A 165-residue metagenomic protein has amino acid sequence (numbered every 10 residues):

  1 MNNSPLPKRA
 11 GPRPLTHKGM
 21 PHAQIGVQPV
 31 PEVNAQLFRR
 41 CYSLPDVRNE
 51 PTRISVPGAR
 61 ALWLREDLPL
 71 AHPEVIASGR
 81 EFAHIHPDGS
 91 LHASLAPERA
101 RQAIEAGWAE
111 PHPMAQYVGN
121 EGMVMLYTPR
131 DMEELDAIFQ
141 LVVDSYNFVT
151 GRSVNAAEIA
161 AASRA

Functional and structural regions predicted by a protein language model:
M1-A165: Charge-dense, helix-prone N-terminal extensions
